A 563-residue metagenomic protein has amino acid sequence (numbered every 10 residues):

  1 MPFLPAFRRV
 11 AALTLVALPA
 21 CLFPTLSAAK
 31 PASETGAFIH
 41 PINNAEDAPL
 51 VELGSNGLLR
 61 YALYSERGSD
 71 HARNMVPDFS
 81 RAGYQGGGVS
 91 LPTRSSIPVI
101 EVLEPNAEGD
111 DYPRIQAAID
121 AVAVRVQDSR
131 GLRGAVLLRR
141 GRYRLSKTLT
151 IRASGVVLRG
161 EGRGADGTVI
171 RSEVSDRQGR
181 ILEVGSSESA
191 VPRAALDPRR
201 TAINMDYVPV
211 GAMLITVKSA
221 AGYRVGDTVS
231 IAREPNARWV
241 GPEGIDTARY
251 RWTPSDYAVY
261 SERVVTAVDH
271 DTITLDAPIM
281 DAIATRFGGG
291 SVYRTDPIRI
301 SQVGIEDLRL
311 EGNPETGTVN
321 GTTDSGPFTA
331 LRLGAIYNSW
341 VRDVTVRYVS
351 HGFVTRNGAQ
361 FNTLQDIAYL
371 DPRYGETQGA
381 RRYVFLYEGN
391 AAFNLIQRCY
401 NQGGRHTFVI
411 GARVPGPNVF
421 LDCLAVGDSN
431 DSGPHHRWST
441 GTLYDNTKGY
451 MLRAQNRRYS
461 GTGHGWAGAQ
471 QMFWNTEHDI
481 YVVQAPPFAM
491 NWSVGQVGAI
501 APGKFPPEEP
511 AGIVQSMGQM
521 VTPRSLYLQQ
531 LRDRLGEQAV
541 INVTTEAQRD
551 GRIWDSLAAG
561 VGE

Functional and structural regions predicted by a protein language model:
P2-T14: Bacterial N-terminal signal peptides that target proteins for export
L18-V319, W492-E563: Extracellular "leader-to-stem" segments immediately downstream of a signal peptide or signal-anchor in secreted/lumenal
L137, R144, T150, R159 (+14 more regions): Extracellular beta-strand solenoid repeats
T148-R152, A165-A194, Y293-I298, G317-N320 (+7 more regions): Glycine-rich beta-solenoid repeat tracts in large extracellular/virion proteins
G155, S301-G312, Y337-Y348, A359-Y374 (+5 more regions): Right-handed parallel beta-helix
D227, R233-E262, T266-A267, T272 (+2 more regions): Right-handed parallel beta-helix
L275-R299, T322-Y337, F353-L370, N418-D422 (+1 more regions): A short, hydrophobic/aromatic-rich structural module that often spans a beta strand with its adjoining loop
S439-L443, K448, G461-P523: C-terminal, active-site-flanking charged/polar segments
